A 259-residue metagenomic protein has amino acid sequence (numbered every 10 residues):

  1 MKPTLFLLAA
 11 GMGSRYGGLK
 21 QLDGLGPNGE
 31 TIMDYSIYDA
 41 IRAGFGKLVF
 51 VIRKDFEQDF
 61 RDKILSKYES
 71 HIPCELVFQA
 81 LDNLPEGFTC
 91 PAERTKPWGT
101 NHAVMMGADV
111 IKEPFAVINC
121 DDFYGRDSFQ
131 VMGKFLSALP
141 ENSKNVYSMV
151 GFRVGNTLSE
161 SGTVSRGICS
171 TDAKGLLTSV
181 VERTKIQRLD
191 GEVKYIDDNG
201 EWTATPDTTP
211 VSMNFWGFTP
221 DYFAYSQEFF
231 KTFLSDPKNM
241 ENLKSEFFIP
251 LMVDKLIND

Functional and structural regions predicted by a protein language model:
M1-L7, G13, P27-V117, Y124-V131 (+1 more regions): Conserved N-terminal catalytic core of the sugar/cofactor nucleotidyltransferase
M12, D122, V154: Active-site metal-binding loops of divalent metal-dependent hydrolases
G18-L19: Conserved catalytic-core motifs of eukaryotic protein kinase domains, centered on the activation segment
F88-A92, G200, L234-E241: Short helix-coil transition/hinge motifs at the ends and kinks of transmembrane helices, capturing the brief
R126-W216, P220: Conserved core of the sugar-phosphate nucleotidyltransferase
F223-Y225: Active-site-proximal loop/helix segment associated with metal-binding centers of metalloenzymes
Q227-D259: A C-terminal functional module that forms or caps the active site or interfaces directly with catalytic machinery
